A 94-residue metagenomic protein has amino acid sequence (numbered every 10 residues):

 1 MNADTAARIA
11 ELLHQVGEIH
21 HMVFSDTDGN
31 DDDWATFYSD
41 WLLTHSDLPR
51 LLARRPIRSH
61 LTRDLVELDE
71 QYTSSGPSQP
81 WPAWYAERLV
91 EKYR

Functional and structural regions predicted by a protein language model:
M1-R94: Eukaryotic low-complexity, intrinsically disordered regulatory segments enriched in serine, proline and acidic residues
